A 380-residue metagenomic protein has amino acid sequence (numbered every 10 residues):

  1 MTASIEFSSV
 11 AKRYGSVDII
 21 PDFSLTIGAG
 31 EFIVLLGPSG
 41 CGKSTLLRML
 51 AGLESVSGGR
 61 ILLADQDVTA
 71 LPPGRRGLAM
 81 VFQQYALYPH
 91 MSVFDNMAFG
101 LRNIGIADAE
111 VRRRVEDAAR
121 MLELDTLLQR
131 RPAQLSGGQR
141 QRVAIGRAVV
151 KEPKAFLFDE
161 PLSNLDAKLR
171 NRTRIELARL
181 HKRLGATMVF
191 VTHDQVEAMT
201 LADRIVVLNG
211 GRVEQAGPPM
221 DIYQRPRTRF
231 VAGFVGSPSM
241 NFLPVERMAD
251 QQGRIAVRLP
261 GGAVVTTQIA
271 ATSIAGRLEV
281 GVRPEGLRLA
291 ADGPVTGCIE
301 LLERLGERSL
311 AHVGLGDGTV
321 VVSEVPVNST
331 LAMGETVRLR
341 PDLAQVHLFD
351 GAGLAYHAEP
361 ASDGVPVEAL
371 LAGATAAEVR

Functional and structural regions predicted by a protein language model:
F32, P73-F230: ABC ATPase nucleotide-binding domains
L36-P38: The feature captures the beta-strand-to-loop junction immediately N-terminal to the Walker
S44-L47, V143: ABC ATPase nucleotide-binding domain helices that frame the ATP-binding cleft
A51: Helix-to-loop junction immediately C-terminal to a conserved catalytic motif
G59-D67: Conserved ABC transporter NBD signature motif
P238-F242, A249-R380: Non-catalytic connector elements of ABC transporters
